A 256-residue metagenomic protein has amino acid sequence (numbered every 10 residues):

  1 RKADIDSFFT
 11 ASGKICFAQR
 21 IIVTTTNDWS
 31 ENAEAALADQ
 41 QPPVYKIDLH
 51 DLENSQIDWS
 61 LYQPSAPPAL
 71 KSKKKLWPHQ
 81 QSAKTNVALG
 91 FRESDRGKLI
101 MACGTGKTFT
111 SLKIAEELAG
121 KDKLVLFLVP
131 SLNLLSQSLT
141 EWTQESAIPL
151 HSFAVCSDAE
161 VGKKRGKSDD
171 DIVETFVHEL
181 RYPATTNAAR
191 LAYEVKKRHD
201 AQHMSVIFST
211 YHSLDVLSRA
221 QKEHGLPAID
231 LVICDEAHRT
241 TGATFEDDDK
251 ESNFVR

Functional and structural regions predicted by a protein language model:
F9-P42: Nucleic-acid nuclease catalytic cores
A36-A69: Charged, structured surface patches that assemble and position nucleic-acid processing machinery
P64-I100: Conserved pre-motif I regulatory segment
R92-E116: Walker A/P-loop
R92-K98, D122-L124, S205: Pre-Walker A (Motif I) flank of P-loop NTPase domains
A119-G166, Y211-S213: Conserved Walker A/P-loop ATP-binding site and its immediately adjacent core in helicase/helicase-like ATPase domains
A189-A228: Conserved helix/coil segment N-terminal to the catalytic DExD/H
H212-S213, E223-R256: SF2 helicase catalytic motif II
